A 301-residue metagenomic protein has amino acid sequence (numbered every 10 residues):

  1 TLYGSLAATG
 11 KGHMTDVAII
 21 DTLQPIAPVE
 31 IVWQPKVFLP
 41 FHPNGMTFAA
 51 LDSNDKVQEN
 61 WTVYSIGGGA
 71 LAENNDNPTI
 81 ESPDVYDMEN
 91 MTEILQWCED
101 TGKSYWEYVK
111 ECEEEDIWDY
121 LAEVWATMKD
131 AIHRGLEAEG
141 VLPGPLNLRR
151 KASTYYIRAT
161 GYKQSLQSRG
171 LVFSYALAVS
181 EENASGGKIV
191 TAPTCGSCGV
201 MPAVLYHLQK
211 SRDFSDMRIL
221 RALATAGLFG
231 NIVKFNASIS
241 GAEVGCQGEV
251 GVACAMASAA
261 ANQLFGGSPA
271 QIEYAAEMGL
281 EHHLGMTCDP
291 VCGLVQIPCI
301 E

Functional and structural regions predicted by a protein language model:
T1, P202-D213, A259-G266: Alpha-helical support elements that line or immediately flank enzyme active sites and cofactor-binding pockets
L2, G12, H42-N44, A50 (+3 more regions): Non-transmembrane, aqueous-exposed alpha-helical and coiled segments at domain scale
L2-A7, I19, P35-V37, L223-I232 (+3 more regions): Acidic, glycine-rich active-site loops and adjacent beta-strand->loop/helix elements that engage anionic groups
A18, P35-V37, N54, A192 (+2 more regions): N-terminal loops that bind phosphate or other acidic moieties and the adjacent beta-alpha structural core
I20-T22, P28-Y162, G170-L171: C-terminal regulatory domains involved in ligand/effector binding and gene-expression control
K129-G245: Accessory "access/gating" subregions that flank catalytic or transport cores
V233-E301: Hydrophobic alpha-helical bundle architecture
